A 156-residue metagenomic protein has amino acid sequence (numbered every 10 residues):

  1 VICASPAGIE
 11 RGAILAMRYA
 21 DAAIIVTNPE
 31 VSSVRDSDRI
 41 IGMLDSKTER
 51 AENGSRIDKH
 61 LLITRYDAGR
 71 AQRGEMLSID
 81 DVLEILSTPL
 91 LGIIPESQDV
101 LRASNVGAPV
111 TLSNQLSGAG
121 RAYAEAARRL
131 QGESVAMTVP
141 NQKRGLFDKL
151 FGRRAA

Functional and structural regions predicted by a protein language model:
V1-I2: Loop/turn-to-beta-strand initiation segments
S5-L91, R102: Conserved catalytic-core segment of NTP-binding enzymes
Y19, A23, T48, Q98 (+3 more regions): Amphipathic, positively biased hydrophobic alpha-helical segments used for protein targeting and membrane insertion
S46-E49, S87, E96, R128-A136: Generic secondary-structure signature for well-ordered alpha-helical cores
E52-N53, Q98, V139: Sparse recognition of residues in long alpha-helices and their boundaries
V82-T111, Y123: Beta-strand-loop-alpha "switch" segments that mediate conformational coupling across diverse proteins
V106-A156: NTP-binding/hydrolysis catalytic cores, primarily Walker-type P-loop NTPases
